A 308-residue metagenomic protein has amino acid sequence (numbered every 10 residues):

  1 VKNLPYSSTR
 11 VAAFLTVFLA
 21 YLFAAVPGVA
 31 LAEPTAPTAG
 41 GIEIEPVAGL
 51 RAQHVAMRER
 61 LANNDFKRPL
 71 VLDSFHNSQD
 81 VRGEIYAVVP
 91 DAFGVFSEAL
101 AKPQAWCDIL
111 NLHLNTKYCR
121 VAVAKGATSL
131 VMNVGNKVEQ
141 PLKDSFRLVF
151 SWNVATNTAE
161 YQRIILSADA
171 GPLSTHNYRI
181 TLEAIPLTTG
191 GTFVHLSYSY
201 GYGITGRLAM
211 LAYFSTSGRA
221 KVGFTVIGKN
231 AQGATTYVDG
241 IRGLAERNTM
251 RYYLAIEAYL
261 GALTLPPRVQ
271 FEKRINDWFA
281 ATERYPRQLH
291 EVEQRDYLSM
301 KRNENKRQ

Functional and structural regions predicted by a protein language model:
V1-R10: N-terminal secretory signal peptides that target proteins for export/translocation
A12-V26: Bacterial N-terminal signal peptides
V26-A32: Sec/Tat signal peptide C-region and signal peptidase I cleavage site
E33-D65, V71, H76, D169-G171 (+1 more regions): Terminal "cap-and-tail" regions of soluble proteins that handle hydrophobic small molecules
L72-A99, R120, G240-L244: Terminal, regulation- and interaction-focused segments at domain boundaries
D80, A159-Y161, T175-N177, L187-F193: Coil-to-beta-strand transition motifs
V89-N115: Amphipathic alpha-helical segments
N115-R179, G201, Y259, T282 (+1 more regions): Glycine-rich portal/gate segments that line the openings of hydrophobic small-molecule binding cavities
